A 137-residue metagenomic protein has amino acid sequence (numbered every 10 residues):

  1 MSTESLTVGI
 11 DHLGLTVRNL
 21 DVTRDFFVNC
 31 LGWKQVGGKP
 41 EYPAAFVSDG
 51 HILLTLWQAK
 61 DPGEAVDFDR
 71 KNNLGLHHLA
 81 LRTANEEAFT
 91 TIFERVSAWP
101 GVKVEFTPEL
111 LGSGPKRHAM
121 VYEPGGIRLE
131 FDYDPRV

Functional and structural regions predicted by a protein language model:
M1-D21, L76-L81, P135-V137: N-terminal beta-strand motif that seeds the catalytic metal site of vicinal oxygen chelate
M1-T3, E64-D69: Short beta-strand/turn micro-motifs at beta-sheet edges
G9, E41, G75, P115: Exposed loop/turn and edge beta-strand positions of beta-sandwich/beta-sheet ligand-binding modules
T16-K60, G112: Core segments of cupin and vicinal oxygen chelate
V17-D21, L79-G125: Vicinal oxygen chelate
W57-K60, F131-V137: Short beta->alpha transition motifs characteristic of CBS
D61-D67, F106-T107: A short, acidic/glycine-rich surface segment
